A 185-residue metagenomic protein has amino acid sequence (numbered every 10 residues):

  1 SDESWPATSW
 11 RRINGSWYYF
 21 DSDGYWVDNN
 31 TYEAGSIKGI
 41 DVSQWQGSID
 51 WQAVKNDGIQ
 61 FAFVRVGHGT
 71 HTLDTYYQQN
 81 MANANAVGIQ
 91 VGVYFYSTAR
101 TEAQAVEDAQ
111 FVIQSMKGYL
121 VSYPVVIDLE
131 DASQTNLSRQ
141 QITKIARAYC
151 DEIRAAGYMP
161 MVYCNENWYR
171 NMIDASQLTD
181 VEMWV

Functional and structural regions predicted by a protein language model:
S1-G35: Extracellular adhesion/carbohydrate-binding repeat motifs centered on closely spaced tryptophans
N29-G67: Boundary/entry segment of secreted carbohydrate-active catalytic domains
K38-D41, Q60-R65, Q90-F95, Y123-L129 (+2 more regions): Structural recognition of the beta-strand scaffold that forms the well-ordered cores of secreted hydrolase catalytic
I40, V54, A84, I127 (+1 more regions): Conserved, mostly hydrophobic/aromatic
I40-D50, V66-Y77, T98-E107, S133-L137 (+1 more regions): Acidic-and-aromatic substrate-binding clefts and catalytic sites of carbohydrate-active enzymes
I49-G58, Y76-I89, V112-V121: Acidic (Asp/Glu)-rich catalytic clusters
V87-Q104, Y119-N136: Metal-dependent polysaccharide deacetylase catalytic core of the NodB/CE4 family, i.e., the active-site-bearing domain
Q110, Q114-V126, A132-V185: Surface-exposed substrate-engagement region within the catalytic domains of secreted or surface-exposed extracellular
